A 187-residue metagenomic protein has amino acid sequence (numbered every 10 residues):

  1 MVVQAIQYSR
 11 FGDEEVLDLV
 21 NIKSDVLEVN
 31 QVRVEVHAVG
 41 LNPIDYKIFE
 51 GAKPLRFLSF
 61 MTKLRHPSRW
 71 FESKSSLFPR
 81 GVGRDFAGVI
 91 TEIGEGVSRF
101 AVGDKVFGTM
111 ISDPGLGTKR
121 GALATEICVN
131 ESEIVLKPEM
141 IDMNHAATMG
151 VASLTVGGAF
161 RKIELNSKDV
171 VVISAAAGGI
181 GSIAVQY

Functional and structural regions predicted by a protein language model:
M1-I6: Short structural boundary motif marking the start of a folded domain
E14-K23, R84: Short glycine/threonine/proline-enriched tight-turn/helix- or strand-capping micro-motif at secondary-structure
D25-G40, P54-S112: Glycine-rich beta-strand-centered segment in the early N-terminal region that forms part of a ligand/cofactor-binding
I44-Y46: Cytochrome P450 core scaffold surrounding the K-helix E-X-X-R motif and the conserved "meander" helix-loop region
E72-G81, R99, T109-A175: NAD(P)H dinucleotide-binding glycine-rich loop of Rossmann-like/cofactor-binding domains, especially the beta1-alpha1
A177, V185: N-terminal Rossmann NAD(P)H-binding glycine-rich loop of SDR-like oxidoreductase domains
S182: Residues forming the Rossmann-fold NAD(P)(H) cofactor-binding site
